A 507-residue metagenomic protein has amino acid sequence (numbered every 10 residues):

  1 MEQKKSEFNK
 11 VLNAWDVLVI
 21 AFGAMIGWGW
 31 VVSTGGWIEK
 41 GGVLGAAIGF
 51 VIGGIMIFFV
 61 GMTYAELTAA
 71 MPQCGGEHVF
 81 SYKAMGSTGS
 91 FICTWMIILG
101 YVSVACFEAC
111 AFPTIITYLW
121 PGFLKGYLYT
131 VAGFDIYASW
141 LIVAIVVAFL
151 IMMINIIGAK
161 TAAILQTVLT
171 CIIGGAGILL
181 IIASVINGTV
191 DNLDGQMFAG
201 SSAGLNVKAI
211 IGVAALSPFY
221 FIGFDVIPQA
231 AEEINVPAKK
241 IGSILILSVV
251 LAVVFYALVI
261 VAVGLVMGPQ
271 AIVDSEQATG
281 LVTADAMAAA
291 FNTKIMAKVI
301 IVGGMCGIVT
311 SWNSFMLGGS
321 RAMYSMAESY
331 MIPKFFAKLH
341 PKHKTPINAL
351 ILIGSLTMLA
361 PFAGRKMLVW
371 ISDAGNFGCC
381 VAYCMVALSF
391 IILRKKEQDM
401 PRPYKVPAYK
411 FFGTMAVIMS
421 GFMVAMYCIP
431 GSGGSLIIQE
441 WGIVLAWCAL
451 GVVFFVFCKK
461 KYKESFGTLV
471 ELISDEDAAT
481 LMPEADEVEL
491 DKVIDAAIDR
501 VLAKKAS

Functional and structural regions predicted by a protein language model:
M1-L12, F390-F411, G433-S507: Terminal cytosolic tails of multi-pass membrane transporters, especially the segment immediately following the final
Q3-N9, K40, A47, F123-S139 (+1 more regions): Helix-loop-helix junctions that connect adjacent transmembrane segments in multi-pass membrane transporters
F8, E66-T68, I92, V146-I172 (+3 more regions): Membrane-water interface regions at transmembrane-helix termini and the short interhelical loops of multi-pass membrane
W30-G35, I154-K160, T189-V190, I295 (+4 more regions): Transmembrane helix-loop junctions in multi-pass membrane proteins
G36-E39, I48-G49, F58-A148, M153 (+2 more regions): Hydrophobic transmembrane alpha-helices that form the core helical bundles of multi-pass secondary transporters
G36-G42, A46, C110-A111, L124-I136 (+5 more regions): Transmembrane helix-loop boundary segments of multi-pass membrane transporters
V79-S81, G86, Y118-K125, Y129 (+4 more regions): TM-loop-TM module centered on a large, flexible mid-protein loop between adjacent transmembrane helices in multi-pass
W140-V190, L245-V250, S372-M385, F412-M415 (+1 more regions): Membrane-interface loop-to-helix entry segments
